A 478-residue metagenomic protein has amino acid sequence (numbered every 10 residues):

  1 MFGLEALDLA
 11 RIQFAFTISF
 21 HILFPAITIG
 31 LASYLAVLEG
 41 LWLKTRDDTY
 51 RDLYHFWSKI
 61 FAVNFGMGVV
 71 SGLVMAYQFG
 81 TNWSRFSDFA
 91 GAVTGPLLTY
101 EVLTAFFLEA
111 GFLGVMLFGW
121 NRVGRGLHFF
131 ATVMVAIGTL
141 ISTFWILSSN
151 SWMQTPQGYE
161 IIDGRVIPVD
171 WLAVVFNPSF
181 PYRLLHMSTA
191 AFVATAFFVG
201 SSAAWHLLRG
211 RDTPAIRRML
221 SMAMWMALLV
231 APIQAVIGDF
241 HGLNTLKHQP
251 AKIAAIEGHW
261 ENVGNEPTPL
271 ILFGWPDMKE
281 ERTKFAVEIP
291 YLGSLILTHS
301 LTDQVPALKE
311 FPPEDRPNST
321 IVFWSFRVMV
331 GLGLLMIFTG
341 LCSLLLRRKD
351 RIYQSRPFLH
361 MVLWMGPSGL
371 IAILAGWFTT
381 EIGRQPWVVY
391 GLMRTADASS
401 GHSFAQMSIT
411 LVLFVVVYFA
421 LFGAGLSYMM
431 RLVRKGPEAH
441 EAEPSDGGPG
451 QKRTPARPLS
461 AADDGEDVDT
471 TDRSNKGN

Functional and structural regions predicted by a protein language model:
M1-N478: Polytopic transmembrane helical bundles with strong interfacial aromatic enrichment
